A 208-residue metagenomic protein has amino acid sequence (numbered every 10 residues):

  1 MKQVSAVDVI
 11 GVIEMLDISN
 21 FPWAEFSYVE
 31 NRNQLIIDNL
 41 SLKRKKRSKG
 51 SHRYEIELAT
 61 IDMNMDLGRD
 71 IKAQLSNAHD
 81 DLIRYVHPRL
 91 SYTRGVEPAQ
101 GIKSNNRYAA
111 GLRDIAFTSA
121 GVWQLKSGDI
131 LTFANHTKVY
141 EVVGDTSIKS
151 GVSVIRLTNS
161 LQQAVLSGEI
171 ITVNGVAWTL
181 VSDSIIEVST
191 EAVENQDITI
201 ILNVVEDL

Functional and structural regions predicted by a protein language model:
M1-L208: Extracellular/virion structural assembly segments
